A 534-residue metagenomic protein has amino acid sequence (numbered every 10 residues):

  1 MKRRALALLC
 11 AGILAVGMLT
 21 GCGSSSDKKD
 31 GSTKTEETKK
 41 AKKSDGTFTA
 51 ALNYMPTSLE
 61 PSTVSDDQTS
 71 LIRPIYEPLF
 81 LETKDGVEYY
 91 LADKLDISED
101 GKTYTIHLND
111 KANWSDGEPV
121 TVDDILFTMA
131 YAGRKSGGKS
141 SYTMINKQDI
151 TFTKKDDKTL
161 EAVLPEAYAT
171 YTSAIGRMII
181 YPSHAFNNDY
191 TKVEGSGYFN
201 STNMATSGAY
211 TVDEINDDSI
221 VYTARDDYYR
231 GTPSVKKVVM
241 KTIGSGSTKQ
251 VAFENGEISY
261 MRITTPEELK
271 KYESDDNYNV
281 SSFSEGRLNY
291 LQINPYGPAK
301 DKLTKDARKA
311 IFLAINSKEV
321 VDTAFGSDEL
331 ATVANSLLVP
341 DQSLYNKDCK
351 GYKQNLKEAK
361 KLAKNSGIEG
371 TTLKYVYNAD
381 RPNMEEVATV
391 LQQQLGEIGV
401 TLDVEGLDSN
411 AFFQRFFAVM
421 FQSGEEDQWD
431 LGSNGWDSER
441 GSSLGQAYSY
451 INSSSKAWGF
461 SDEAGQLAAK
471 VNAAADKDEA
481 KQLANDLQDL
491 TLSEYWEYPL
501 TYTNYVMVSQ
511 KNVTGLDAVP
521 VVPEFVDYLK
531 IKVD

Functional and structural regions predicted by a protein language model:
A51-E99, A130, A205-T206: N-terminal lobe/hinge region of extracytoplasmic solute-binding protein
T121-T128, D157-V163, G208-A209, K236-K237 (+3 more regions): Alpha-helical secondary-structure segments
T143-D189: Surface-exposed binding/hinge segments that line and control ligand-binding clefts or catalytic entry sites
G176-T232, K237: Gly/Pro-rich hinge or "lid" segments in bacterial periplasmic/extracellular proteins
D217, K364-S438, Y505: Ligand/substrate-recognition segments at binding pockets and active sites
D226-K271: Ligand-site clamp/hinge motif
K305, E329-N365, R381-M384: Structural transition elements
A314-L344, N383-V390, F421-D534: Detector for C-terminal structural segments
